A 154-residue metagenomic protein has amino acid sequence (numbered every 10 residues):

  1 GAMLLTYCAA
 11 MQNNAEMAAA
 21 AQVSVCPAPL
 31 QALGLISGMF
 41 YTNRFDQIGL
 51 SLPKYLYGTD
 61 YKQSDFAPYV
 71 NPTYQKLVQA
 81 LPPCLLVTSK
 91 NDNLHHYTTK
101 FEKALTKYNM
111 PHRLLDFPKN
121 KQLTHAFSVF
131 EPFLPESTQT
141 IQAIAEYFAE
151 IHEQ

Functional and structural regions predicted by a protein language model:
G1-Q154: Alpha/beta-hydrolase superfamily serine-hydrolase fold, recognizing
